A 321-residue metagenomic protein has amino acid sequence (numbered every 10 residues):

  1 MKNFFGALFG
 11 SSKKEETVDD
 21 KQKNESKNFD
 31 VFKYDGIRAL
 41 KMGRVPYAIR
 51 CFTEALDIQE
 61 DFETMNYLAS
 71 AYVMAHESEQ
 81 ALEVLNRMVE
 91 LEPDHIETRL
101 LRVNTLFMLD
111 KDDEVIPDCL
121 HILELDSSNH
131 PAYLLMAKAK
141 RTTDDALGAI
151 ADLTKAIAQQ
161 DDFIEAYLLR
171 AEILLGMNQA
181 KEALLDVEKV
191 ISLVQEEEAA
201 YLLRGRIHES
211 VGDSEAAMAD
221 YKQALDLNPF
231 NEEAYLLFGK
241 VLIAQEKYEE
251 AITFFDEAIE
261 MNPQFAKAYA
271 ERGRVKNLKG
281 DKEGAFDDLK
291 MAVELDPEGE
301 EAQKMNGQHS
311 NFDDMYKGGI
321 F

Functional and structural regions predicted by a protein language model:
E25-E63, Y67-M74, N104-D110, K138 (+3 more regions): Alpha-helical segment of the N-proximal tetratricopeptide repeat
F29, F62-E63, I96-E97, H130-P131 (+5 more regions): Helix-start (N-cap) detector for alpha-helical repeat units in TPR-like alpha-solenoids, especially tetratricopeptide
Y34, Y67-L68, L101, L135 (+5 more regions): Canonical tetratricopeptide repeat
D57-I58, L91, L125, Q159 (+4 more regions): Structural marker of alpha-solenoid helical repeat scaffolds
